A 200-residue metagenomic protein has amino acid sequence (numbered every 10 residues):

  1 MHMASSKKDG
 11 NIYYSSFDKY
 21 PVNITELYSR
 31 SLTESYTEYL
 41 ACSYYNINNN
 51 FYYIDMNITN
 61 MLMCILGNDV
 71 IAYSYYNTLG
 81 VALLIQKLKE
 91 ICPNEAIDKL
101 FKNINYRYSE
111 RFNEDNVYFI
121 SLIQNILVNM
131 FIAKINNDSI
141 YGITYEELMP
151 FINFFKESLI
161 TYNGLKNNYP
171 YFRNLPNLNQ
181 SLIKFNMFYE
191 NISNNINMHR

Functional and structural regions predicted by a protein language model:
M1-K8, S35, Y39: Catalytic glutamate of the conserved HExxH
S15-I65: Post-HExxH zinc-binding segment in Zn-dependent metallohydrolases
F51-N197: Pan-zinc metallopeptidase signature
R200: Segments that shape or occlude catalytic/ligand-binding pockets
